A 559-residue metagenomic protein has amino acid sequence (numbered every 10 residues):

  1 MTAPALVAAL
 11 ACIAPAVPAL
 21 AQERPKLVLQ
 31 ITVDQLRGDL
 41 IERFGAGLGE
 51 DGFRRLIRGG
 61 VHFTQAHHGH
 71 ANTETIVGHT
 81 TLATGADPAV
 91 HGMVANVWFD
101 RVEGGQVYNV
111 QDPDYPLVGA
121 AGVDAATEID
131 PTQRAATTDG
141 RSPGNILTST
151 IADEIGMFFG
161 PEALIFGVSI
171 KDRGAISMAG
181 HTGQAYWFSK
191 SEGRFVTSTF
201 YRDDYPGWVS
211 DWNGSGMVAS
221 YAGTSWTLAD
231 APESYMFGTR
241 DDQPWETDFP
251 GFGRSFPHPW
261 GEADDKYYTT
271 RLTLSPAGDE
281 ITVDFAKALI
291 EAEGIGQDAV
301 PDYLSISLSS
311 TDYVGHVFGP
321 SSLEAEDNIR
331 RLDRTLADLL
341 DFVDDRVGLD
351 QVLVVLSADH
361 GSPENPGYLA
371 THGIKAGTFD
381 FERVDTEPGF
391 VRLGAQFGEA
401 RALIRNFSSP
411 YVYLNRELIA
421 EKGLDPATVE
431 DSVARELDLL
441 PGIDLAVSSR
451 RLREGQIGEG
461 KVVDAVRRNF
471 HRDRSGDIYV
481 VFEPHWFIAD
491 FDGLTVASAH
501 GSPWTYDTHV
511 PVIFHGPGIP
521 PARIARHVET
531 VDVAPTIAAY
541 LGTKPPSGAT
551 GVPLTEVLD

Functional and structural regions predicted by a protein language model:
P25-R37, R55-L56, L82, I155 (+7 more regions): Beta-strand elements within well-structured catalytic alpha/beta cores of enzymes that handle phosphate/sulfate esters
L40, L272-D298, T311-V352, E430-E436 (+1 more regions): A long, amphipathic alpha-helix that forms part of the scaffold/cap immediately adjacent to metal-dependent active
I41-H91, G156, L164-F166: Short, structured active-site-proximal loop/turn typified by the sulfatase FGly-forming signature C/S-X-P-X-R
Q65, N72-E74, N96-G140, T148 (+8 more regions): Secreted, luminal/periplasmic, and some membrane-associated catalytic domains that remodel anionic oxygen-ester
A121-T137, M217-E291, I295-G296: Long, low-complexity, polar/charged, intrinsically disordered or flexibly structured peripheral segments
M157-S169, A175-I176, D279-D312, Y479-V480: Active-site regions of oxyanion-processing enzymes, predominantly non-cytosolic
I176-Q184, H258-T270, L274, Q297-L332 (+1 more regions): Active-site His/acidic residue clusters
T371, F379-L424, A497-L541, T555-D559: Substrate-binding rim/cap in mid-to-C-terminal beta-strand-loop elements of soluble/periplasmic
